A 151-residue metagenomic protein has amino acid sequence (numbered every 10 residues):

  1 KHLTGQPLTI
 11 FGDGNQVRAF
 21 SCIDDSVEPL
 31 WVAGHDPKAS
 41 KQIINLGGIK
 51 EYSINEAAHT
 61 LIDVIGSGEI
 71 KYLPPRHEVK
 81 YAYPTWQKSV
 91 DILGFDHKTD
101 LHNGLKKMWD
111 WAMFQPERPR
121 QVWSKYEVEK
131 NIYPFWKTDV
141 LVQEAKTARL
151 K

Functional and structural regions predicted by a protein language model:
H2-K151: C-terminal substrate-binding subdomain of Rossmann-fold SDR/epimerase-dehydratase oxidoreductases
